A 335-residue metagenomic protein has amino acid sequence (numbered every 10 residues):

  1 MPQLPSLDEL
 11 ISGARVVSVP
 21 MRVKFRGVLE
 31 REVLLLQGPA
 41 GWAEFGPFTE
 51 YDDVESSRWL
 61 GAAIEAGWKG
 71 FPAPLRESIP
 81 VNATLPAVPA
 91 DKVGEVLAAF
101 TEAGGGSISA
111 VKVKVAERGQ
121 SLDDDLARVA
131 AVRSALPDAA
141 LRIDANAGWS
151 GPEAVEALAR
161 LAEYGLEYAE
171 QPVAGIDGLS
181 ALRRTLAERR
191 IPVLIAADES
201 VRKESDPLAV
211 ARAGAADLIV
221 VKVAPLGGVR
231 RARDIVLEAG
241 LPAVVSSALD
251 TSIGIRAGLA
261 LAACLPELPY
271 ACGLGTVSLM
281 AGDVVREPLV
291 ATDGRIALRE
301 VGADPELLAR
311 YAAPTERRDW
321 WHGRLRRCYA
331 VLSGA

Functional and structural regions predicted by a protein language model:
M1-R142, N146-Y164, R189, V285-A335: N-terminal capping/lid subdomain adjacent to the active-site entrance of alpha/beta enzymes
V19, T84, D198, S246 (+1 more regions): Conserved beta-strand termini and adjacent loop/short-helix elements that scaffold enzyme active sites in alpha/beta
G41, L241-V245, L268-Y270: A short pocket-lining beta-strand/turn micro-motif at the edge of beta-sheets
R118-A257, G282-V284, L289: Catalytic core of soluble alpha/beta enzymes
A260-E267: Oxidoreductase and adenylate-handling cofactor-binding alpha/beta cores
E267-L279: Short helix/strand-capping turn motifs
